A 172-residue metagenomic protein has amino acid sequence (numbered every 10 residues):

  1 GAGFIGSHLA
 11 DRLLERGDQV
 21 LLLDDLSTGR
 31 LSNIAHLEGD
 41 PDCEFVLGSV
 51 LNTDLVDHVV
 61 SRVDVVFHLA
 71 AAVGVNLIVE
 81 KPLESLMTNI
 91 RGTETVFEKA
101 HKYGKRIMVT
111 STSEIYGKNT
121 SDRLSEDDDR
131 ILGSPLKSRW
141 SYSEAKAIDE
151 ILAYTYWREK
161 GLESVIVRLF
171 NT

Functional and structural regions predicted by a protein language model:
G1-T172: N-terminal Rossmann-like NAD(P)+-binding domain of SDR-like oxidoreductases, especially those catalyzing
